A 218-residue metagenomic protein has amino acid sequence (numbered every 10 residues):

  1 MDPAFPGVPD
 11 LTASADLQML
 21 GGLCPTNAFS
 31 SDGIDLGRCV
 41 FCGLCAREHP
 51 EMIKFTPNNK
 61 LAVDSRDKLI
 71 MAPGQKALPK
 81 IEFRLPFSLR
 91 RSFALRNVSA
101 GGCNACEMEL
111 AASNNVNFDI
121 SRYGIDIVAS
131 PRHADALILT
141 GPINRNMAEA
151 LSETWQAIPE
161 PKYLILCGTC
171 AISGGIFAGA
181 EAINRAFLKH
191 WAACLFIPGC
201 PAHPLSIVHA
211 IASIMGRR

Functional and structural regions predicted by a protein language model:
M1, S14, T56-N58, V98-A100 (+3 more regions): Fold-independent oxyanion-binding glycine-rich loops and adjacent beta-strand/coil segments at enzyme active sites
M1-D10: Flexible, acidic/Gly-rich N-terminal and inter-domain linker regions that tether and position cofactor-handling modules
L11, Q18-V63: Iron-sulfur cluster-binding cysteine motifs and their immediate structural context in ferredoxin-like electron-transfer
D16-L20, G102-C103: Cysteine-cluster motifs in flexible loop/terminal segments that predominantly coordinate metals
N27, G33, E160, A182-I183 (+1 more regions): Ferredoxin-type iron-sulfur electron-transfer modules in oxidoreductases and energy-metabolism complexes
A46-P131: Flanking helices and flexible, charged tails adjoining ferredoxin-like Fe-S electron-transfer domains in multi-subunit
M108-L110, N115-F118, G124-H209: Cofactor-cradling patches in redox/metallo enzymes
A210-R218: C-terminal alpha-helix
